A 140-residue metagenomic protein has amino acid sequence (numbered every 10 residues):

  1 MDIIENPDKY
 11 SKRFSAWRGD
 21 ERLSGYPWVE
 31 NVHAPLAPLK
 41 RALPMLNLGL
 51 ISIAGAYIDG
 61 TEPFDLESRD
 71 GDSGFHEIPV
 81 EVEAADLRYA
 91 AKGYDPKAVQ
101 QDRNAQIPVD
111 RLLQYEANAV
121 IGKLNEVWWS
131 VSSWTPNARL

Functional and structural regions predicted by a protein language model:
M1-L140: Metallocofactor- and cofactor-centric catalytic cores in central/energy metabolism, strongly enriched
